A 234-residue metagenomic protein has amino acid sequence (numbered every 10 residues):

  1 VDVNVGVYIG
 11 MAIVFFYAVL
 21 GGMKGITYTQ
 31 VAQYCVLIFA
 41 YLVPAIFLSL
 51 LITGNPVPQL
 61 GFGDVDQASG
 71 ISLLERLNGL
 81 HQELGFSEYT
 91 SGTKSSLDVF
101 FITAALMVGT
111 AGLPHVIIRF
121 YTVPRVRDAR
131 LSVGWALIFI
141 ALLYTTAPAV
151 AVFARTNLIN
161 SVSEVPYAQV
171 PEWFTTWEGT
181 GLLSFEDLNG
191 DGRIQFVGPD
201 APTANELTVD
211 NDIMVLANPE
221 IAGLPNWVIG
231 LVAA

Functional and structural regions predicted by a protein language model:
V1-D2, C35-A233: Loop-to-helix junctions at membrane interfaces in multi-pass transport proteins
V1-G22: Transmembrane alpha-helical segments of multi-pass small-molecule transport proteins
M11-A12, G22, V31, V116-R119 (+1 more regions): Short, hydrophobic/aromatic alpha-helical segments in well-folded domains
T29, A234: Conserved residues at the C-terminal ends of beta-strands
